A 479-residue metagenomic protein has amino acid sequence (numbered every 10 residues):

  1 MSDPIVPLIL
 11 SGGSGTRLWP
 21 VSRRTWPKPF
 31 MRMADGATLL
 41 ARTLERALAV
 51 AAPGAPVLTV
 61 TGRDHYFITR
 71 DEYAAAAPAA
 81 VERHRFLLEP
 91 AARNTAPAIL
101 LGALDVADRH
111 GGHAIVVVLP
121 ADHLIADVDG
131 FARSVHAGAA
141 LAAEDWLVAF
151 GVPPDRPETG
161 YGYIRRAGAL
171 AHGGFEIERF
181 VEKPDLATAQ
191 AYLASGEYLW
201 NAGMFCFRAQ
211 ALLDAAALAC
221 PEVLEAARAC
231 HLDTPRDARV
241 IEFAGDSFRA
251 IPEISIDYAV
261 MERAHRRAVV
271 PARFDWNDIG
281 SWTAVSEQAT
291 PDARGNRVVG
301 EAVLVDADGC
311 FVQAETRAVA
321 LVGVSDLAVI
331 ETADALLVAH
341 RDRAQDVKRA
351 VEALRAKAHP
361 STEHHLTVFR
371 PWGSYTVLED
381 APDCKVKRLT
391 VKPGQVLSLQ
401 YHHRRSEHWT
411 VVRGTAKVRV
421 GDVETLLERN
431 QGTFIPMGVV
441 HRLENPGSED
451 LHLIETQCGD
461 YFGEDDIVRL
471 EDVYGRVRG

Functional and structural regions predicted by a protein language model:
M1-I9, T16-P120, L124-G130, H136 (+3 more regions): Conserved N-terminal catalytic core of the sugar/cofactor nucleotidyltransferase
S2-I5, P53-A55, V81-R83, G111-A114 (+10 more regions): Short coil/turn connectors at secondary-structure junctions
S2-P4, Q210-T410, T415-T433, H441 (+3 more regions): Left-handed beta-helix
F30, F86-L87, L147-A149, R267-V269 (+1 more regions): Conserved beta-strand scaffold positions in the cores of enzyme catalytic domains, especially in NTP/NDP-utilizing
V116, E197, M204-F205, N277 (+2 more regions): A residue-level structural signature of the nucleotidyltransferase/glycosyltransferase Rossmann-like core
A126-F248, A268: Conserved core of the sugar-phosphate nucleotidyltransferase
E363, P446-G479: Double-stranded beta-helix
